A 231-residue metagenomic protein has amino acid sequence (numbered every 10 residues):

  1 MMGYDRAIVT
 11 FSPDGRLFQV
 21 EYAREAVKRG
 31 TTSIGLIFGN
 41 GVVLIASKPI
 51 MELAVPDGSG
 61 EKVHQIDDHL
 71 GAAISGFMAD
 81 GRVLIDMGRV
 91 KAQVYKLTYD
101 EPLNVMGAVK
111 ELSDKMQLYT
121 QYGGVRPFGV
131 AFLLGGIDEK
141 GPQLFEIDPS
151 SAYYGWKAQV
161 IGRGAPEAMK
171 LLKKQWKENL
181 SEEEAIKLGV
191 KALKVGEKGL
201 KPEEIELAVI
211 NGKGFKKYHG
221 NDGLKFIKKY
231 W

Functional and structural regions predicted by a protein language model:
M1-W231: Long, low-complexity N-terminal extensions
